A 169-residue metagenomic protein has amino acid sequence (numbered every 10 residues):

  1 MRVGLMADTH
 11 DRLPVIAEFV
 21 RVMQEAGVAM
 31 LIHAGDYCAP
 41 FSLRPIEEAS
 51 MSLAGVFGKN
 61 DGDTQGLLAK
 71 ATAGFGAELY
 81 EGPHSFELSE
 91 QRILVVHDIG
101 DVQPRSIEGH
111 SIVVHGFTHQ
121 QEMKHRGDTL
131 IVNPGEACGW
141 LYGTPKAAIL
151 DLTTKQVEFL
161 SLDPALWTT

Functional and structural regions predicted by a protein language model:
M1-S52, T64-L68, T72-A77, K146 (+1 more regions): N-terminal active-site segment of His-dependent metallophosphoesterases
M6-A7, M30-D36, L53-K59, L94-H97 (+2 more regions): Active-site neighborhood of phospho(di)ester-bond hydrolases with catalytic His/Asp-centered motifs
H10-V15, C38-F41, D61-G66, G100-R105 (+2 more regions): Active-site environment of divalent metal-dependent phosphoester hydrolases
M23-G27, L88, I107-E108: Glycine-rich phosphate-binding loop signature in dinucleotide/nucleotide-binding domains
A49-S50, G109, G127: Short, structured coil segments at secondary-structure junctions
S50-H97: Helix-adjacent hinge/juxtasegments
Q65-A73, I93-I99, T118-K124, L152-F159: Short flexible/disordered coil segments
Y80-S89, H125-T169: Binuclear metal-dependent phosphoesterase catalytic core
